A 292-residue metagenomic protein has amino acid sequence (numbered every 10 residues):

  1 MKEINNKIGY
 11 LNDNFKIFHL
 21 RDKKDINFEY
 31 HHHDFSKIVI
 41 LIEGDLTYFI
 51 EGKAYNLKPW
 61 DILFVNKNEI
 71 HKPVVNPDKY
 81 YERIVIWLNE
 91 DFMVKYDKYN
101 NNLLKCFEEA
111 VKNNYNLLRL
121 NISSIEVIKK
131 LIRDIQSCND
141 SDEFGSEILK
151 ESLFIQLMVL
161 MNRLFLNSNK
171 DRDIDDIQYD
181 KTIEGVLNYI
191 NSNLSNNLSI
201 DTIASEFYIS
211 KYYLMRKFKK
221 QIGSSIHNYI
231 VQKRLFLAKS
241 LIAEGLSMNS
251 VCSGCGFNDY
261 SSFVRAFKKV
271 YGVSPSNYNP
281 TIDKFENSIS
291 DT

Functional and structural regions predicted by a protein language model:
M1-I62, E69, P77, N101-C106 (+3 more regions): Generic protein-terminus/edge-of-domain signal
K2-R21, K72-D140, R163-N169: A hydrophobic/aromatic-rich effector-binding and dimerization subdomain of bacterial HTH-type transcriptional regulators
I42, K129-E143, L187, N191-L194 (+1 more regions): Regular secondary-structure segments
W60, Y213-F218, S262-F263, F267: Short hydrophobic/aromatic patch on the recognition helix
N114-S124, N139-L153, M158-N188, S192 (+4 more regions): Short, Lys/Arg-enriched, Trp-marked, Pro/Gly-tolerant hinge/linker segments that flank
N188, S192, N197, D201 (+3 more regions): Terminal helix-turn-helix DNA-binding modules in bacterial transcription factors
